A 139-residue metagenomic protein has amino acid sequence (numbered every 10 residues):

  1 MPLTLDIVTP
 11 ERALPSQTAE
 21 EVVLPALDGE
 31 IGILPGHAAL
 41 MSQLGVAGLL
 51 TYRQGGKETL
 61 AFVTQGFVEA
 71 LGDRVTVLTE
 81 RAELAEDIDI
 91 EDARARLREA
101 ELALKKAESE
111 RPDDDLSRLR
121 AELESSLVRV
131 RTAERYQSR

Functional and structural regions predicted by a protein language model:
M1-T4, V8, R135: N-terminal export/targeting signal detector
D6-E99: Compact, glycine-rich, soluble single-domain proteins
A82-R139: Acidic/glycine-rich phosphate/pyrophosphate-binding loops and surrounding catalytic core that coordinate Mg2+
